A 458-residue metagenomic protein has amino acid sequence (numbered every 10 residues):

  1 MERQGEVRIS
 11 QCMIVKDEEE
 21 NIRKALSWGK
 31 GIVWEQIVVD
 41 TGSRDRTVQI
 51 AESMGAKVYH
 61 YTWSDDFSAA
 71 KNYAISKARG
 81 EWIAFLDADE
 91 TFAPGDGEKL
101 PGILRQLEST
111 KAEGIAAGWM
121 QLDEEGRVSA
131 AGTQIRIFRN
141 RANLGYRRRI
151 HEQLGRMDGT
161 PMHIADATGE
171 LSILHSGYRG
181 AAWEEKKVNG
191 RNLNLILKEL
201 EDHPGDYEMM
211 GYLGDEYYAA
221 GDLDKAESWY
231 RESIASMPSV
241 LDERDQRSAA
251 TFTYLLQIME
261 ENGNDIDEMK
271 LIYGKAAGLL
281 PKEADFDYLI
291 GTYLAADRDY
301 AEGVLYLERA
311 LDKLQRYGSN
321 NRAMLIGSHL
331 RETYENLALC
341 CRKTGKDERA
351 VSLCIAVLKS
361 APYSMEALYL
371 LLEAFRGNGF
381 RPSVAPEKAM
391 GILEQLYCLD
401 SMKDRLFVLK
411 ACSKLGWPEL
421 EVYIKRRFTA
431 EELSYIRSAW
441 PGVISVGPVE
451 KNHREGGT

Functional and structural regions predicted by a protein language model:
C12-I32: Short, well-formed alpha-helical segments that are part of the catalytic scaffolds of diverse glycosyltransferases
E20-K24, D45-M54: Acidic helix N-cap motif at the loop->helix transition within catalytic regions of sugar-transfer enzymes
W28, D40-I50, W63: A conserved acidic beta->alpha catalytic loop
W34, V48-Y73, K77: Conserved donor nucleotide-binding strand/loop of the catalytic core
W34-G42, Y59, A88: Short beta-strand/loop segment that forms part of the nucleotide-sugar
A69, I75, A93-K225: Catalytic-site signature of metal-activated, phosphate-bearing donor transferases, centered on the GT-A/GT-A-like
I83: Short aromatic/hydrophobic "clamp" motif used to bind/position activated sugar donors
E227-E232, D265-A277, E302-R309, D347-A356 (+3 more regions): Alpha-helical repeat scaffolds
